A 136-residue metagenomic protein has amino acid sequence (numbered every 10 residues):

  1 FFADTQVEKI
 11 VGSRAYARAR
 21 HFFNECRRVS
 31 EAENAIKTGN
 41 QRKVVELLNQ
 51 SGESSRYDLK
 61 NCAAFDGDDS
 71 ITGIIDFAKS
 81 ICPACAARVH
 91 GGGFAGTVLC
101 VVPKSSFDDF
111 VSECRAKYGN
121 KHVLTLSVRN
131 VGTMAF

Functional and structural regions predicted by a protein language model:
F1-R88, C100-F136: C-terminal nucleotide
A95-L99: N-terminal pre-core extensions flanking Radical SAM catalytic domains
